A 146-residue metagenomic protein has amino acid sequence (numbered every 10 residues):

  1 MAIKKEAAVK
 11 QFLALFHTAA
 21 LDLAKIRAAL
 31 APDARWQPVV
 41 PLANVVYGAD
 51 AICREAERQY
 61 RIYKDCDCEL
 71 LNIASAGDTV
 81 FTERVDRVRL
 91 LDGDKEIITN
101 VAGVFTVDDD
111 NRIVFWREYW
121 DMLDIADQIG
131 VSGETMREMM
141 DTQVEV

Functional and structural regions predicted by a protein language model:
A2-P32: Short acidic-aromatic low-complexity motifs
K4, Q59-V146: A beta-strand edge to alpha-helix "cap/lid" segment located at domain peripheries
V9, L13-F16, L30, A56-Q59 (+2 more regions): Hydrophobic alpha-helical core bundles mediating ligand binding, dimerization, or RNAP-core interactions
F12, K25-R27, A34, G48 (+5 more regions): Hydrophobic pocket/interface hotspot
L13, V39, L91-D92: A general structural-boundary detector
F16, L42, F115: Short, flexible active-site loop motifs that bind/organize anionic cofactors or intermediates
L23-G77: A solvent-exposed, acidic/Ser-Thr-rich amphipathic alpha-helical stretch
